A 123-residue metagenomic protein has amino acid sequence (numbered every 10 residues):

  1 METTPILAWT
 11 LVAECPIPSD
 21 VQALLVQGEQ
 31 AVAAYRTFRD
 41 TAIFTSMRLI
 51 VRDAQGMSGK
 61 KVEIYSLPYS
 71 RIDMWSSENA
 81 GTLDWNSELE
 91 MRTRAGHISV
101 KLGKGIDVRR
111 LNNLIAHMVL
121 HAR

Functional and structural regions predicted by a protein language model:
M1-A42, G96, G105, R109 (+1 more regions): Anionic N-terminal interaction surfaces
L24-T41, T45-H97: Phosphoinositide-binding peripheral membrane targeting modules
K101-G103: Short, exposed beta-strand-loop hairpins at the edges of beta-sheets in extracellular/periplasmic proteins
N112-I115: C-terminal output/interaction extensions
V119: IQ-motif-like calmodulin-binding regions
